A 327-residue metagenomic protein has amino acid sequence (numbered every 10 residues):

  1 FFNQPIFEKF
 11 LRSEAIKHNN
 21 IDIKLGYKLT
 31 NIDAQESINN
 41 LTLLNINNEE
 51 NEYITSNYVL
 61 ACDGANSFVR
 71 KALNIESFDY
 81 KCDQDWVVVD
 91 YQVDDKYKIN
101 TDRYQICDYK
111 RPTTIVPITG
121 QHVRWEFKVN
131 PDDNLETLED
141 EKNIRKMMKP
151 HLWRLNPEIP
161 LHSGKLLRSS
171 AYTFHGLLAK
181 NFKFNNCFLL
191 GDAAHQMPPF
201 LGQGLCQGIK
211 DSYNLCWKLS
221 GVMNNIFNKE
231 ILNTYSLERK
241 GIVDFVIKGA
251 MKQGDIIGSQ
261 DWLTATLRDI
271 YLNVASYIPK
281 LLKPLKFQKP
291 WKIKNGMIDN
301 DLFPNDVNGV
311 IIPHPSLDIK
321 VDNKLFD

Functional and structural regions predicted by a protein language model:
F2-K24, L29: Helical element adjacent to the flavin cofactor pocket in flavoenzyme catalytic cores
K9, S13-H18, G221-D327: Helical substrate-recognition/capping region of FAD-dependent monooxygenase/halogenase enzymes
L11, A61, L166-Q253, K320 (+1 more regions): Conserved mid-domain beta->alpha element of the FAD-binding
S13, I38, Y58-G176: Conserved FAD-binding catalytic core of PHBH/FMO-like flavoproteins
L25-N40: A conserved short coil-to-beta-strand element within the FAD-binding core of flavoproteins
L41, R124-W125, L189-L190: Short beta-strand motif preference
T42-I46, Q92: A generic structural motif
N48-Y58: Core beta-strand elements of the Rossmann-like FAD/NAD(P) dinucleotide-binding domain in flavoenzyme oxidoreductases
